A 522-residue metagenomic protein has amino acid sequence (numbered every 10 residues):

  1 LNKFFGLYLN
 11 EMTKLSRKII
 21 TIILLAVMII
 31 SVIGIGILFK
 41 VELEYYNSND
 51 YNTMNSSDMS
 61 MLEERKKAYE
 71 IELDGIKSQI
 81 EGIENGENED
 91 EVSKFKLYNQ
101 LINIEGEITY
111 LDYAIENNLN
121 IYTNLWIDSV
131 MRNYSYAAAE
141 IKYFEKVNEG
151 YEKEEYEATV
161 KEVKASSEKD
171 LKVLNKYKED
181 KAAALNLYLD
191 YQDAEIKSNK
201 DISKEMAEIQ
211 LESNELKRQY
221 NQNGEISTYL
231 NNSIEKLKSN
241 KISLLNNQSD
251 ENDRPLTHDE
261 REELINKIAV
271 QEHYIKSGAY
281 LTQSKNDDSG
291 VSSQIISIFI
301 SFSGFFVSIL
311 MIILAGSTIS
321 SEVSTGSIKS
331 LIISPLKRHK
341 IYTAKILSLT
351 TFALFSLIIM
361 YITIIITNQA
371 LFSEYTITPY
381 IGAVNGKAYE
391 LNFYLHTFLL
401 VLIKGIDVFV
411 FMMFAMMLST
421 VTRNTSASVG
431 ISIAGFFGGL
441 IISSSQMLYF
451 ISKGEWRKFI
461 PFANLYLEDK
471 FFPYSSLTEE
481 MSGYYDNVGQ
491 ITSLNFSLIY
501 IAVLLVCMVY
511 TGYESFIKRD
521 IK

Functional and structural regions predicted by a protein language model:
L1-M28, T343: Aromatic- and glycine-rich beta-strand/loop motifs that create alpha-glucan
K18, V421, I499-K522: Junction motif at the cytosolic side of a transmembrane helix
M28-V32, L349, I433-F437, L505: Residue-level recognition of pore/gate-forming positions within transmembrane alpha-helices of multi-pass
I30-S93, Q100, I104-E107, L111 (+12 more regions): Secretory targeting signals
I37-V41, T425-K470: Transmembrane helix segments
M311-A315, I328, T363, F414 (+3 more regions): Hydrophobic/aromatic residues in alpha-helical transmembrane segments
A315-I332: Transmembrane helix boundary and interhelical loop/hinge segments in multi-pass membrane proteins
